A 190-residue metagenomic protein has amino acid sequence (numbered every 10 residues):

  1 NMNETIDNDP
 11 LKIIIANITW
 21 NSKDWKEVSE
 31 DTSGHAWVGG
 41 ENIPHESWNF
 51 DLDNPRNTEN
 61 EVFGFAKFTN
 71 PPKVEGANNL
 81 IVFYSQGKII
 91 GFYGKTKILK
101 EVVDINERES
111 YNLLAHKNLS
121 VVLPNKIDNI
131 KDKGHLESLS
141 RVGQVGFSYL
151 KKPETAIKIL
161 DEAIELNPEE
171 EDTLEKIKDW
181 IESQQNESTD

Functional and structural regions predicted by a protein language model:
M2-I43, V102-D190: Contiguous surface segments at macromolecular interaction interfaces
D31-K133: Structured alpha/beta reader/binder surfaces that contact nucleic acids or chromatin modification marks
